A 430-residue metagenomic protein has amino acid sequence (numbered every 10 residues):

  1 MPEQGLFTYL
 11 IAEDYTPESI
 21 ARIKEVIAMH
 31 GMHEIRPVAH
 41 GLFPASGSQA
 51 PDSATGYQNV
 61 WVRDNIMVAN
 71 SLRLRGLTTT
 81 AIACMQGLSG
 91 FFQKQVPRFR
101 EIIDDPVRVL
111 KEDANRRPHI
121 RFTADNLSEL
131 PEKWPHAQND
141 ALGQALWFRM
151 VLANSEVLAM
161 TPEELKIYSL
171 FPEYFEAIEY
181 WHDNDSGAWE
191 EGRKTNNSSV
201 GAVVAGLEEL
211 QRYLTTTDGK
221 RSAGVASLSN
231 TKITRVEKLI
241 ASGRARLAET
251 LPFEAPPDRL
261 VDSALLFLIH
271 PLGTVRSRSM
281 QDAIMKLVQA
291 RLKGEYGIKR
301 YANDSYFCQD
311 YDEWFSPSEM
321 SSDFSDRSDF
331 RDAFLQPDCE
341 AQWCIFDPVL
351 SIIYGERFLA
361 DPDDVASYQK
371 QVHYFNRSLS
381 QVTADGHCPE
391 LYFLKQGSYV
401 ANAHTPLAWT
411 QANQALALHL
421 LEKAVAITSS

Functional and structural regions predicted by a protein language model:
M1-S430: Acidic, mature catalytic/reactive cores of soluble proteins
